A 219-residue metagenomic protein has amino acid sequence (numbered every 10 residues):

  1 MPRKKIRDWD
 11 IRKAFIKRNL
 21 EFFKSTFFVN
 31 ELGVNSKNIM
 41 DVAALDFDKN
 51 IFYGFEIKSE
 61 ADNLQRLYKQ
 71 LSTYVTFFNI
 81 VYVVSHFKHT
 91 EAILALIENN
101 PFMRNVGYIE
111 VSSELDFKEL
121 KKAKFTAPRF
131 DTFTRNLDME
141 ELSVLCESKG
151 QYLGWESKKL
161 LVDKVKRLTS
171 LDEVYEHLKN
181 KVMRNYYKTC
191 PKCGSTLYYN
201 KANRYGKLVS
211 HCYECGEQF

Functional and structural regions predicted by a protein language model:
P2-K49: Active-site metal-binding core of divalent-cation-utilizing nuclease and nuclease-like domains
V42-A44, I51-A61: Conserved catalytic cores of phosphodiester-cleaving nucleases, focusing on short active-site segments
D62-P101, V106-E110: Catalytic cores of nucleic-acid endonucleases
N105-K192, R204: Non-catalytic C-terminal interaction segments of nucleic acid-processing enzymes
C190-S195, Y213-E214: Short, cysteine/histidine-rich loop/knuckle motifs that typically chelate Zn2+
S195-Y198, Q218: Short functional micro-motifs and their immediate structural scaffolds
N200-A202: Canonical RING-type zinc finger of E3 ubiquitin-protein ligases
Y205-Q218: Cysteine-rich micro-motifs
